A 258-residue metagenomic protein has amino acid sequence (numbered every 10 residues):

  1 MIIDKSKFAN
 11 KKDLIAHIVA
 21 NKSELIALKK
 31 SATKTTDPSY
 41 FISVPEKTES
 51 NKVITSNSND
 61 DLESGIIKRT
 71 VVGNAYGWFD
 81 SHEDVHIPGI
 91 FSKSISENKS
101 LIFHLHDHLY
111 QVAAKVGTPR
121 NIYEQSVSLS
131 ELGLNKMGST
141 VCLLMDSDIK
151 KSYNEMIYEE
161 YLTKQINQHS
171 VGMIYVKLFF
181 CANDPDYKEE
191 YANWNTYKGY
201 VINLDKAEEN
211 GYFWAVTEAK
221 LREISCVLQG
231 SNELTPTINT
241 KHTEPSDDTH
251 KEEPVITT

Functional and structural regions predicted by a protein language model:
M1-P245: Signature of dsDNA virion morphogenesis modules
D13, S246-T258: Terminal short linear interaction segments
